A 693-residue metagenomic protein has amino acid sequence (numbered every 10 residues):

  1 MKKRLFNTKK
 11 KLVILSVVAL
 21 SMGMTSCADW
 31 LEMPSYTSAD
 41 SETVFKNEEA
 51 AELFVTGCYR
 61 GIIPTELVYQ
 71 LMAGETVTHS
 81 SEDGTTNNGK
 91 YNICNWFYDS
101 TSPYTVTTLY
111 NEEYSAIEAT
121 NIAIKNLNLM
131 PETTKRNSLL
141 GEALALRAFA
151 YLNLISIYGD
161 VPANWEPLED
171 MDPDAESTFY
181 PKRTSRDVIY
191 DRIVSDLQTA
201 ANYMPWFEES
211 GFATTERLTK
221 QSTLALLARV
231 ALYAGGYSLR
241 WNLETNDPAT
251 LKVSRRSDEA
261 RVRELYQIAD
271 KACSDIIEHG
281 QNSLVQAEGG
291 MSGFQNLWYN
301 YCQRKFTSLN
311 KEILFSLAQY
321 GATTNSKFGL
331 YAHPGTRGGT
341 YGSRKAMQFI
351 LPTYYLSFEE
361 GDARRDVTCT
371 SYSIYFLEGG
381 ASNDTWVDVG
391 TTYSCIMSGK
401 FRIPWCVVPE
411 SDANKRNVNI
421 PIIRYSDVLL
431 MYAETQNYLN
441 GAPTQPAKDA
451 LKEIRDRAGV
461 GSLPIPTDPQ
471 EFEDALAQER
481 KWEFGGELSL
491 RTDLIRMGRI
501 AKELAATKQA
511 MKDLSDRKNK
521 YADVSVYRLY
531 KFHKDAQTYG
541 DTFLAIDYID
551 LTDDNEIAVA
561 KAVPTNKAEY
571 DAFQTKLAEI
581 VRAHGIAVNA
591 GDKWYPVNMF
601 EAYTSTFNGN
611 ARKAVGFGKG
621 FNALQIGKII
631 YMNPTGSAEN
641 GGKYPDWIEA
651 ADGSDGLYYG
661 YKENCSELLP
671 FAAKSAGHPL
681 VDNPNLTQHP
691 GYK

Functional and structural regions predicted by a protein language model:
K2-I14: Bacterial N-terminal signal peptides that target proteins for export
G23-S26: C-terminal motif of bacterial Sec signal peptides marking the signal peptidase cleavage site
A28-N92, L140, V161, W165 (+10 more regions): An aromatic- and glycine-enriched ligand-binding surface/loop that stacks and positions planar moieties
E49-I62, N87-Y158, S177-A213, S398-I420 (+3 more regions): Conserved, well-structured interaction surfaces
K90-F97, E312, L356-R424, N685-K693: Flexible, polar/acidic helix-loop-strand segments at domain edges
E113-A116, R192-V194, T214, Y299-Y331 (+2 more regions): Long, intrinsically disordered, low-complexity segments
